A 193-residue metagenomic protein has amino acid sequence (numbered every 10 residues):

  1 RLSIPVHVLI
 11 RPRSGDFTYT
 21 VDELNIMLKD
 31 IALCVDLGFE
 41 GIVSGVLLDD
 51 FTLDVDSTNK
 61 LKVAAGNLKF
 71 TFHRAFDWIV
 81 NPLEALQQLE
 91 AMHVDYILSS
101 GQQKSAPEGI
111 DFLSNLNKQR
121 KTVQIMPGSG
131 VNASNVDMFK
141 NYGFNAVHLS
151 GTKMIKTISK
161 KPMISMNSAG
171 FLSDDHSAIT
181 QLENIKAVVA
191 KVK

Functional and structural regions predicted by a protein language model:
R1-S14, L53-R74, I110-A133, S168-K193: Alpha-helix-loop-beta-strand connector modules within alpha/beta enzyme cores
R1-T58: Glycine/small-residue-rich loop that forms an oxyanion/phosphate-binding "nest" at active or ligand-binding sites
L9-G15, L47-D49, A75-D77, S100-Q103 (+2 more regions): Active-site beta-loop-alpha junctions enriched in small/polar residues
F17, E23-N25, M154-S177: Short, flexible, glycine-rich and Lys/Arg-enriched loop motifs at helix boundaries that contact anionic partners
T18-L33, D77-M92, S114-P127, V131-L149: Catalytic cores of alpha/beta
E23-I26, L53, V80-N81, S105-E108 (+1 more regions): Short secondary-structure boundary/capping elements
L33, L37-D49, V94-E108, F144-S165: Glycine-rich phosphate-binding active-site loops on the catalytic face of alpha/beta enzymes
F39-D95: Hydrophobic, well-structured mid-protein blocks that either form specific transmembrane helices
